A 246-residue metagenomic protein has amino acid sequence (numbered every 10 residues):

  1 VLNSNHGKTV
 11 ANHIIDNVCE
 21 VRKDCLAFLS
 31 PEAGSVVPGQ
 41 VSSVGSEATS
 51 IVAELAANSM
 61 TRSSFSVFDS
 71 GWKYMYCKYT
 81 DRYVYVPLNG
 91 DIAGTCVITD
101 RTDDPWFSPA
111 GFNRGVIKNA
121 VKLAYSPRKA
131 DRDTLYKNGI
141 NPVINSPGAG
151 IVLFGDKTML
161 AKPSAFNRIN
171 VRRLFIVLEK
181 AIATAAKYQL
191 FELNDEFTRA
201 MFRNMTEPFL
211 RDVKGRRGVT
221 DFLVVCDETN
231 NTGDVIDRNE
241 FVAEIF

Functional and structural regions predicted by a protein language model:
V1-F246: Structured, hydrophobic secondary-structure cores that serve as assembly/anchoring elements
